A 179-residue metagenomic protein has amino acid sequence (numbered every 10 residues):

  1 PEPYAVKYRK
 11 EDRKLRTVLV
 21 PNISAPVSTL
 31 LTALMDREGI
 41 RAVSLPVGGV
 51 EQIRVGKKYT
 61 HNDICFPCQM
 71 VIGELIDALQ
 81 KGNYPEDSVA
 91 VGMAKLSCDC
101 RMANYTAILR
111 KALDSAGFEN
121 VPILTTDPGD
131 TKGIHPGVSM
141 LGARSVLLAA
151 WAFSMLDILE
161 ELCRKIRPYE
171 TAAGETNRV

Functional and structural regions predicted by a protein language model:
P1-V179: An N-terminal assembly and electron-transfer interface module characteristic of large anaerobic redox and radical
